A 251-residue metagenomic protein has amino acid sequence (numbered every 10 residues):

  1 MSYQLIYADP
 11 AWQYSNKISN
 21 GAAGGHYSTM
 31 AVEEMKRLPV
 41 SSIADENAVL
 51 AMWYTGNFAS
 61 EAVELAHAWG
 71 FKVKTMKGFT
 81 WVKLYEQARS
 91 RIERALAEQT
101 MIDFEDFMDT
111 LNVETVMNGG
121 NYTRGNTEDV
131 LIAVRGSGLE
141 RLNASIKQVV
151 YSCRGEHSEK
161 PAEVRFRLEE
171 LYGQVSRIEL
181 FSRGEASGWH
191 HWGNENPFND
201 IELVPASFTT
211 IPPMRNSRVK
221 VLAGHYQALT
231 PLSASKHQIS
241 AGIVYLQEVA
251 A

Functional and structural regions predicted by a protein language model:
M1-R218, V249-A251: Class I S-adenosyl-L-methionine-dependent methyltransferase catalytic core
D106-T110, G224, S240: Polar/charged alpha-helical tracts
R215-Q227: Amphipathic alpha-helical oligomerization segments
P231-Q247: Basic/aromatic-rich interaction segments and small domains that mediate binding to polyanionic partners
